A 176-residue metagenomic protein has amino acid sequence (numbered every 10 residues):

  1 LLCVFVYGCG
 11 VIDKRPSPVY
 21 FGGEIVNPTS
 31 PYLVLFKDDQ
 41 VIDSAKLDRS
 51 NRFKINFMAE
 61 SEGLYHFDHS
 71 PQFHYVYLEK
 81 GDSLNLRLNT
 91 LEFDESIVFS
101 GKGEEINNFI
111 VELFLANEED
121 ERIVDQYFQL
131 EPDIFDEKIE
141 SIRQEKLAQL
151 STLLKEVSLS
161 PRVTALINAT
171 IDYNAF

Functional and structural regions predicted by a protein language model:
L1-L2: Sec-dependent signal peptide recognition, specifically the positively charged N-region followed immediately by
F5-G8: C-terminal motif of bacterial Sec signal peptides marking the signal peptidase cleavage site
G10-L166, T170: A non-transmembrane, solvent-exposed segment enriched in polar/low-complexity residues
